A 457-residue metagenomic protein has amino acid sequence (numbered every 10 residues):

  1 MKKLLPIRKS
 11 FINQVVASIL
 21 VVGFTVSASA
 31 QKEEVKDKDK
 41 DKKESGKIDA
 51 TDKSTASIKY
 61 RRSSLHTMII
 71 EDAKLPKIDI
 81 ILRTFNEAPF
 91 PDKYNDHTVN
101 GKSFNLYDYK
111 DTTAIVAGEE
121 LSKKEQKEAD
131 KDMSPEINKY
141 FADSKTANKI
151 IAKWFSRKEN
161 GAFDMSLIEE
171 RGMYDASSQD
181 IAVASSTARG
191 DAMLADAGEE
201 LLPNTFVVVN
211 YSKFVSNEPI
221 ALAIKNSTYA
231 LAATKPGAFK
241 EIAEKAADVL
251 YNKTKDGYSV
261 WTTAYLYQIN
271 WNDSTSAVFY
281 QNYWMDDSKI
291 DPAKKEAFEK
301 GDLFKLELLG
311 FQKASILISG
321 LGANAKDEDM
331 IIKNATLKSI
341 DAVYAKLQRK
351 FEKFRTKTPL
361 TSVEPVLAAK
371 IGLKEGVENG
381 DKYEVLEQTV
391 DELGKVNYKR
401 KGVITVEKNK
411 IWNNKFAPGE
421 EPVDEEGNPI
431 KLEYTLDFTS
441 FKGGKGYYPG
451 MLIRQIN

Functional and structural regions predicted by a protein language model:
M1-L4, N457: Long, contiguous C-terminal modules that act as interaction/assembly or targeting platforms
K3-V16: Bacterial N-terminal signal peptides that target proteins for export
V15-G23: Bacterial N-terminal signal peptides
F24-T25, K346: Hydrophobic alpha-helical elements and their junctions with loops/disorder across both membrane and soluble proteins
V26-A30: Sec/Tat signal peptide C-region and signal peptidase I cleavage site
Q31-N457: Surface-exposed, polar/charged interaction patches used for macromolecular assembly or partner binding
